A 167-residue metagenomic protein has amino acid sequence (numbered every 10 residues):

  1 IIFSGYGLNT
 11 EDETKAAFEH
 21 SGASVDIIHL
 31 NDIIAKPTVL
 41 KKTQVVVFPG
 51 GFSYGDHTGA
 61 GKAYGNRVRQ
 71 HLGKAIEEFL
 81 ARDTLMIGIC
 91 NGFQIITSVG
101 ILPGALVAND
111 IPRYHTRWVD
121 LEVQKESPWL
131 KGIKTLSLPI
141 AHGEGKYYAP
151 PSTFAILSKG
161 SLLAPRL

Functional and structural regions predicted by a protein language model:
I1-I89, F93-P103, A108-H115, E122 (+2 more regions): N-terminal beta1-alpha1 cap of cysteine-dependent amidohydrolase-like domains
I101-L167: Pocket-forming structural segment of enzyme catalytic cores
